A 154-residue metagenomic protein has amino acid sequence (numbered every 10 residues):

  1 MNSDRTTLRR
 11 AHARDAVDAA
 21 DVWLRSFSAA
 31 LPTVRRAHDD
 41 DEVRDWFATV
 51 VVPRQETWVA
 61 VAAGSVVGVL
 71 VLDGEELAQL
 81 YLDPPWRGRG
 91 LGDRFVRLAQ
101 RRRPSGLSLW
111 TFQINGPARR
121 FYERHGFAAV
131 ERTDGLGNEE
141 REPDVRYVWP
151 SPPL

Functional and structural regions predicted by a protein language model:
M1-T7, S151-L154: Short, low-complexity, intrinsically disordered N-terminal peptides in bacterial proteins
T7-D21: A short beta-loop-alpha structural element at the N-terminal edge of CoA-dependent acyl/N-acetyltransferase catalytic
A20-T49: Conserved GNAT-fold acetyl-CoA-binding loop/helix
A48-V59, E76: A short helix-loop-beta-strand connector motif used in the catalytic cores of GNAT acetyltransferases and, in some
V59, S65-Y81: Conserved beta-strand in the GNAT
E76-R87, T111-F112: A short, internal acetyl-CoA/4′-phosphopantetheine-binding micro-motif in the GNAT/acyltransferase core
L82, G88-R101, R120, R124: Conserved acetyl-CoA-binding loop-helix of GNAT-fold acetyltransferases
S105-R119, R124-H125, V130-L154: C-terminal "cap" of GNAT-fold acetyltransferases
